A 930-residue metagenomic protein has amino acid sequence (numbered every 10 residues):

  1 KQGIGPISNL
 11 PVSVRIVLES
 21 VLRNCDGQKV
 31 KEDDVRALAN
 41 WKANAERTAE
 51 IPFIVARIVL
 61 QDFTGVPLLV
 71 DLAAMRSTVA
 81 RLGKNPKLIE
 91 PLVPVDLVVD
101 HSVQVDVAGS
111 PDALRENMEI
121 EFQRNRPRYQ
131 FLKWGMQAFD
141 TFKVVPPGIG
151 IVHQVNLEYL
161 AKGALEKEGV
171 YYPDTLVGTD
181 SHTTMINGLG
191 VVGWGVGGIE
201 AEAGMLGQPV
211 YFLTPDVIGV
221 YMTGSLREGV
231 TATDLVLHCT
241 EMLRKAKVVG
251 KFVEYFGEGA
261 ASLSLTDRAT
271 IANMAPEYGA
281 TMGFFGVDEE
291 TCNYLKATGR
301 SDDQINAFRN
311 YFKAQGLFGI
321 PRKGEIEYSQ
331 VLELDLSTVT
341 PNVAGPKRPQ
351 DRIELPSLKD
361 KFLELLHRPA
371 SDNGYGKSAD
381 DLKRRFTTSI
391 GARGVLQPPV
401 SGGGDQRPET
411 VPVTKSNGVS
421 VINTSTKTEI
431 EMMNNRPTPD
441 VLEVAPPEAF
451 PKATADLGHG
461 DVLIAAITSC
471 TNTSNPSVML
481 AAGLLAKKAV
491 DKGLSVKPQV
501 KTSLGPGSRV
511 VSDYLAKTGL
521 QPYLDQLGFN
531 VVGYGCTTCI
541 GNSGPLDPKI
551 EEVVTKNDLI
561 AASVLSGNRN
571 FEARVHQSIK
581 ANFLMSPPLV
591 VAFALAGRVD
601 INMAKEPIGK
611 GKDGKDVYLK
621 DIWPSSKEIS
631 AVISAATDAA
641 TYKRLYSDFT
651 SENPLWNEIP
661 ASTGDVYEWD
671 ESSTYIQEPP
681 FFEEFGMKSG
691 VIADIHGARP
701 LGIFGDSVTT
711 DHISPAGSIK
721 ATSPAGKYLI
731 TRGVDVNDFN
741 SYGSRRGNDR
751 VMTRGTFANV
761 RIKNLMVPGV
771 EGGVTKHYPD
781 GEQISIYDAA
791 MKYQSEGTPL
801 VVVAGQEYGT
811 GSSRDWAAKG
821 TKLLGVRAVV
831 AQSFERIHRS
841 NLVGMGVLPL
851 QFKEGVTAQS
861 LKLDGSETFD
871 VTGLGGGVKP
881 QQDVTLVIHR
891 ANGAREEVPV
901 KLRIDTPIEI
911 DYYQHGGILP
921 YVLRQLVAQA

Functional and structural regions predicted by a protein language model:
K1-I54, D71, D96, L655 (+4 more regions): Acidic/polar, glycine-rich intrinsically disordered N-terminal extensions of enzymes
D26-L226, A232-L237, P341-A344, L363-F529 (+10 more regions): Long, structured ligand/cofactor-binding scaffold of large enzymes
I54, L72-P127, G257-T428, K605-W669 (+4 more regions): Terminal amphipathic helices with adjacent charged low-complexity linkers/tails
A161-G319, D335, V478-A481, A486-P498 (+4 more regions): Mobile "lid/hinge" segments at catalytic clefts and subdomain interfaces of large enzymes
F252, F256-L263, N568, A790-M791 (+1 more regions): Extracellular/luminal Protease-associated
G611-I629, R839-Y912: Acidic, glycine-rich flexible loop/linker segments
G664-D738: Segments forming glycine/polar-rich beta-alpha architectures that bind adenosine-containing cofactors
